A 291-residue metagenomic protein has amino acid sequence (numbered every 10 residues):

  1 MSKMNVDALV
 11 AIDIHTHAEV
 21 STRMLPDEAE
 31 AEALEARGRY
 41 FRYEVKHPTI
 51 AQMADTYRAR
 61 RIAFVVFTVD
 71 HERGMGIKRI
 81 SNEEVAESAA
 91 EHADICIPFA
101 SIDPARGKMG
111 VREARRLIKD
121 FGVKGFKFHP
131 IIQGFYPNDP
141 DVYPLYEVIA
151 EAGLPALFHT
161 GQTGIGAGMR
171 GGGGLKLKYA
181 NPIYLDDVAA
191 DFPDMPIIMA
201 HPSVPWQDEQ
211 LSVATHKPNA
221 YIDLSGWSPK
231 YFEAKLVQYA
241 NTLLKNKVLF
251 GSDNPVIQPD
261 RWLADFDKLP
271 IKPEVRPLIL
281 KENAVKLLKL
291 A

Functional and structural regions predicted by a protein language model:
M1-H17, S21-A59, A63, L244-L249 (+1 more regions): Mid-to-C-terminal alpha-helical segments outside catalytic/metal-binding sites
S2, A63, H71-A167, K176: Active-site gating/metal-coordination segments in enzymes
H15, V85, P98, L117 (+8 more regions): Conserved, mostly hydrophobic/aromatic
T16-A18, T68-V69, A100-P104, K127-P130 (+4 more regions): A cross-domain feature marking catalytic cores of carbohydrate-active enzymes and several ubiquitous metabolic/repair
H17-T22, H71-G74, P104-K108, Q162-G166 (+3 more regions): Active-site environment of divalent metal-dependent phosphoester hydrolases
T22-A29, K78-R79, V111-R112, G168-G171 (+4 more regions): Short aromatic-enriched loop/helix-cap "lid" or pocket-rim segments at secondary-structure transitions that line
H47-R58, R79-A86, A90, K108-K119 (+7 more regions): Amphipathic, non-transmembrane alpha-helical secondary structure
K124-G125, N138-L249: Catalytic pocket-lining loop regions of alpha/beta-barrel enzymes, especially the amidohydrolase/enolase/GH5 lineages
